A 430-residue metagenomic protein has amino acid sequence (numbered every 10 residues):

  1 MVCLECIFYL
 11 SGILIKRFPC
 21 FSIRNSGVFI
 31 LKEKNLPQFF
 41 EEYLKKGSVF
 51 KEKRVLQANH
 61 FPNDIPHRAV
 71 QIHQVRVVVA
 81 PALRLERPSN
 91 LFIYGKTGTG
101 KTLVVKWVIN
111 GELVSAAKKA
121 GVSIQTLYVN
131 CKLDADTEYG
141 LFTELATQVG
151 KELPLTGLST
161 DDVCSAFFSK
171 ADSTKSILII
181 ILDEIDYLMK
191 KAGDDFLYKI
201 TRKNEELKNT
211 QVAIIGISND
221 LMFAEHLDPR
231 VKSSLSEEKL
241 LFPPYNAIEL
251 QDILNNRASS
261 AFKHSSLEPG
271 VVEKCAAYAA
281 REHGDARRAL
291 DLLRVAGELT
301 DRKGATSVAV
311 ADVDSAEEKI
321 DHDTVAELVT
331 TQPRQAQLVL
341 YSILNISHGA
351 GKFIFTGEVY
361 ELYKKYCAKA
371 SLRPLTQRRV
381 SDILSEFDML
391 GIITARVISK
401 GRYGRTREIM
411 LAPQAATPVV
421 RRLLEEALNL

Functional and structural regions predicted by a protein language model:
C6, F18, I23-R87: A short, basic N-terminal segment
K32-S48, P88, S123-Q125, L133-I253 (+5 more regions): Mid-core helix/loop region of P-loop NTP-binding domains shared across ATPases and GTPases
R87-W107: Walker A/P-loop nucleotide-binding motif
G111-G121, E152: Post-Walker A helix-loop "phosphate-sensing" segment adjacent to the P-loop in P-loop NTPases
T300-D321: Conserved C-terminal helix/linker of AAA+ ATPases
H322-K352: Short alpha-helical segments that sit at the start of domains
G351-L430: Terminal-proximal interaction/regulatory segments of ATP-powered molecular machines
